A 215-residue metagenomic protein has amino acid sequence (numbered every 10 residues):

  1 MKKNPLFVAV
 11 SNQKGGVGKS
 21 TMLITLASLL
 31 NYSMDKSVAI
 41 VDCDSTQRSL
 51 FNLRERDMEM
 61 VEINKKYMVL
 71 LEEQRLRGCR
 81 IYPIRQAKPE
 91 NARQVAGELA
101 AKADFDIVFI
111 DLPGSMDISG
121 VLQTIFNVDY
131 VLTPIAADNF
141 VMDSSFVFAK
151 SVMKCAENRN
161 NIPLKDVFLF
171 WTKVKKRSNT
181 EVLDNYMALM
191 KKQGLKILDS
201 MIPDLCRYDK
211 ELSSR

Functional and structural regions predicted by a protein language model:
M1-Q13: Extreme N-terminal, non-catalytic leader segments that precede Walker-type/kinase nucleotide-binding cores
S11-V17, L26, Y32-F109, G114-S115: P-loop/Walker-type NTP enzyme "switch/lid" segment
V17, Q47-R48, S115-D117, N139-V141 (+2 more regions): Catalytic P-loop NTPase motifs of RecA-like helicase/translocase cores
M22-L23: Post-Walker A alpha-helix
V41, D111, T133-A136, L169-K173: Conserved beta-strand segments of the P-loop GTPase G domain that flank and frequently precede/overlap
S119-N139: Inter-motif core of Ras-like GTPase G domains
S145-N161: Conserved C-terminal guanine-recognition region of P-loop GTPase G domains, centered on the G4
K173-R215: Beta-strand-loop-alpha "switch" segments that mediate conformational coupling across diverse proteins
